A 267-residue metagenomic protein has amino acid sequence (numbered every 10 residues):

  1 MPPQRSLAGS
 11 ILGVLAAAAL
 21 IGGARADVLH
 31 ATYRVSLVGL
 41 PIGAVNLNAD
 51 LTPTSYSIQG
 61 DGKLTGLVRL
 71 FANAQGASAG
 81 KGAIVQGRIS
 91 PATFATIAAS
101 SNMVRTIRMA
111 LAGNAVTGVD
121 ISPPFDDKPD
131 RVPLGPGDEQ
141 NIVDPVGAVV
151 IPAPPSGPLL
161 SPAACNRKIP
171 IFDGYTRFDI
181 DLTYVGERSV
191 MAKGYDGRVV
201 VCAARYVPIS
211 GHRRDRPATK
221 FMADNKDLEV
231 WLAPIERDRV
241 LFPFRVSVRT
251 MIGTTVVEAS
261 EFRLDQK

Functional and structural regions predicted by a protein language model:
M1-L12: Bacterial N-terminal signal peptides that target proteins for export
L15-A16: N-terminal membrane-targeting/anchoring regions of envelope/secretory proteins
I21-A26: Sec/Tat signal peptide C-region and signal peptidase I cleavage site
D27-G113, G157-K267: Acidic, serine/threonine-rich low-complexity disordered tracts
I97-P145: Internal, conserved structured core segments that host functional sites
P145, V149-A153: Long, charge-rich C-terminal accessory regions
